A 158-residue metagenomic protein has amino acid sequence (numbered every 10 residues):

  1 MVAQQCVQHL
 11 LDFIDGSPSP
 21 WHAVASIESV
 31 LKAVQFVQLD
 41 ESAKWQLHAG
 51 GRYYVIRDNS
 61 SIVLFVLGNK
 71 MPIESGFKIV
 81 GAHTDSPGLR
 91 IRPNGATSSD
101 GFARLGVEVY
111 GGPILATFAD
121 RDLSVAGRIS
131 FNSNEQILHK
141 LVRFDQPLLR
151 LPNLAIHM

Functional and structural regions predicted by a protein language model:
M1-M158: N-terminal hydrophobic/helix-forming segments and targeting peptides
